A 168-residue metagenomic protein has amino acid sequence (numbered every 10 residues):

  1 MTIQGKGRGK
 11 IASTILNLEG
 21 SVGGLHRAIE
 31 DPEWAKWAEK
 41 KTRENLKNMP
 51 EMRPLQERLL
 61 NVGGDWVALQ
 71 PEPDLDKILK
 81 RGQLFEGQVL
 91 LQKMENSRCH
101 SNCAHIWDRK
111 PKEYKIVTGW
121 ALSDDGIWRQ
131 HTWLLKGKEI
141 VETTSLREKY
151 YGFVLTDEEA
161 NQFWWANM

Functional and structural regions predicted by a protein language model:
T2-M168: A structural boundary/capping signal
